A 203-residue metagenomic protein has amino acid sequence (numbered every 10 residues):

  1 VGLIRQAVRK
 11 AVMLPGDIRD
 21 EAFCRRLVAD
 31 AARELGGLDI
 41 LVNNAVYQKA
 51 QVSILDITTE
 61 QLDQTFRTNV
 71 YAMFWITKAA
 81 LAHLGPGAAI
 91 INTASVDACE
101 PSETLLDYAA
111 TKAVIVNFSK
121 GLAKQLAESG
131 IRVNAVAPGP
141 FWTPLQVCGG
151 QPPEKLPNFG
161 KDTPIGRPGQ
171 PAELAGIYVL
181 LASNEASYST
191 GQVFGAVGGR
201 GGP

Functional and structural regions predicted by a protein language model:
P15-L27, T59: The beta1-alpha1 cofactor-binding region of Rossmann-like NAD(H)/NADP(H)-dependent oxidoreductases
R25, Y47-D63, T104-D107, V147-Q151: Conserved mid-core segment of classical short-chain dehydrogenase/reductases
Q51, E100, Y178-V179, T190-P203: Short C-terminal tail/terminal secondary-structure segment of NAD(P)H-dependent dehydrogenase/reductase domains
L55-F74, I91, I115, I165: Catalytic Tyr-X3-Lys loop
T77, T111, S119: Active-site helix of classical SDR
A82-H83, K124-E128, S187: Alpha-helical segment proximal to the catalytic Tyr-Lys
S95: Residue(s) in the substrate-gating loop at a strand-loop-helix junction that position the organic substrate next
E128, P140-T163, P203: A glycine/serine/threonine-rich, flexible loop-to-helix segment that serves as the NAD(P) cofactor-binding "lid"
